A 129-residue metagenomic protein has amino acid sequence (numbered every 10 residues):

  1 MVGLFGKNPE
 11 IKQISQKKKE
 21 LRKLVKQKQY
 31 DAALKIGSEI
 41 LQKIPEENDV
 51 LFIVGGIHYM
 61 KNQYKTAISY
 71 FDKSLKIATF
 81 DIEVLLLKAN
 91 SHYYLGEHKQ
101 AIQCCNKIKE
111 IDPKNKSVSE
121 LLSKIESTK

Functional and structural regions predicted by a protein language model:
I11-D49, I53, M60: Alpha-helical segment of the N-proximal tetratricopeptide repeat
K26, M60, Y94-L95, K124-T128: Register position in tetratricopeptide repeats
E39-I40, K73-S74, K107-I108: Canonical positions in the second alpha-helix
